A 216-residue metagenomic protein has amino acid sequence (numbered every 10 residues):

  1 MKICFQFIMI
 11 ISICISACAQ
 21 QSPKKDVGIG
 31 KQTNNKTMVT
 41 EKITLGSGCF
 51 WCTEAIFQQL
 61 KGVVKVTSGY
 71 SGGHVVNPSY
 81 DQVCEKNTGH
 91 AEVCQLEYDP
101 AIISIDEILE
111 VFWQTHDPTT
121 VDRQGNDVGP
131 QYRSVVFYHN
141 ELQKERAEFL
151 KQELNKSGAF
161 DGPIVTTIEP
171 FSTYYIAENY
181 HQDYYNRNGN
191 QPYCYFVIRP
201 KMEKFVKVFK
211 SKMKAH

Functional and structural regions predicted by a protein language model:
M1-V27: Bacterial Sec-dependent N-terminal signal peptides
C18-H216: Flexible coil/turn and secondary-structure edge motifs
